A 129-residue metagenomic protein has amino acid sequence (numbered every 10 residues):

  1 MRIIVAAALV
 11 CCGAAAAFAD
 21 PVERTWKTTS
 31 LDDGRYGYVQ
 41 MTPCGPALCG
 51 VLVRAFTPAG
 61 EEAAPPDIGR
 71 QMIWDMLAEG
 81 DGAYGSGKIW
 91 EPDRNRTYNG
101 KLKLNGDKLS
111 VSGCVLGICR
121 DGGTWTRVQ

Functional and structural regions predicted by a protein language model:
M1-I3, I68: N-terminal targeting/docking segments
I3-G13: Sec-dependent N-terminal signal peptides
A7-A8, Q40, G45, S110 (+1 more regions): Secretory pathway export signals and precursors
C12-G13, G45, G50, V115 (+1 more regions): Secreted/luminal cysteine- and crosslink-motif detector
A14-A19: Sec/Tat signal peptide C-region and signal peptidase I cleavage site
V22-N99, T126: Central antiparallel beta-sheet cores of small beta-barrel/beta-sandwich binding domains
D93, N99-L104, K108-G122: Short, exposed beta-strand-loop hairpins at the edges of beta-sheets in extracellular/periplasmic proteins
G122-V128: Short, low-complexity, Pro/Ser/Thr/Gly-rich segments in the mature regions of secreted, periplasmic
